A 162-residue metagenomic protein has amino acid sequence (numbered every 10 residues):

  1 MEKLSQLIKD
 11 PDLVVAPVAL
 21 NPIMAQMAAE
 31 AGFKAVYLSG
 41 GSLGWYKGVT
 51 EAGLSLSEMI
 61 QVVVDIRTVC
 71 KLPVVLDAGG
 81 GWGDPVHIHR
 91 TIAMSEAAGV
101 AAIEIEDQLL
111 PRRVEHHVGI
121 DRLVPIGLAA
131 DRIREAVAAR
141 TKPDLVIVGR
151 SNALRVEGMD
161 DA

Functional and structural regions predicted by a protein language model:
M1-V18, P22-A31, R132-P143: N-terminal amphipathic alpha-helix/helix-capping segment at the start of soluble metabolic enzymes
E2-K3, V49-L76, A98, V118-G149: Alpha-helix-loop-beta-strand connector modules within alpha/beta enzyme cores
L7-M24, G48-G53, V74-H87, R122-V124 (+1 more regions): Active-site mouth loops of central-metabolism enzymes
I23, Q61-V62, R90: Short Gly/charged-rich anion-binding patches and loops
K34-I60, G80-P85, E104-G127: Glycine-rich, proline-tolerant flexible connector loops at the mouths of alpha/beta enzymes
P85-E106: A short alpha/beta connector and helix-capping loop motif
